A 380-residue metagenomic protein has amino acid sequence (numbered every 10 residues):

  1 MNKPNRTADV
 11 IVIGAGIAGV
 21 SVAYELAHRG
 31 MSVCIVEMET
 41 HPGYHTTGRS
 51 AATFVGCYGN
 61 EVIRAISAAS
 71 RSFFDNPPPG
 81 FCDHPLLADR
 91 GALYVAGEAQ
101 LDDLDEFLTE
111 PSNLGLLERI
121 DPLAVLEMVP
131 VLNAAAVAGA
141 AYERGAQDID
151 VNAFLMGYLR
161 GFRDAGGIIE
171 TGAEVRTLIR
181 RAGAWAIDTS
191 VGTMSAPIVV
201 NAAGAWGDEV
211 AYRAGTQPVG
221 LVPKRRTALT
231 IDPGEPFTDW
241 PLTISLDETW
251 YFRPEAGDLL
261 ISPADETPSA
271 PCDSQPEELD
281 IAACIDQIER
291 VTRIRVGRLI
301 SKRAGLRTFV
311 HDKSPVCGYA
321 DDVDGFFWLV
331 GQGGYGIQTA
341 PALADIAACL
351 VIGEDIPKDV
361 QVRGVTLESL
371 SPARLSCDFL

Functional and structural regions predicted by a protein language model:
A8-C34: N-terminal Rossmann-like FAD-binding beta1-loop-alpha1 element of flavoenzymes
A27-T47: Glycine-rich FAD pyrophosphate-binding loop
G43, T193-D239: Central helical "cap/lid" subdomain
A51-M128, T249-W250, Q287: Dinucleotide-binding Rossmann-like beta1-alpha1 core, especially the glycine-rich loop that anchors the ADP
D83-Y94, E118-P122, L126-A165, A264-P271 (+2 more regions): Helix-loop-beta segment of a Rossmann-like dinucleotide-binding subdomain
R144-M194: Helical element adjacent to the flavin cofactor pocket in flavoenzyme catalytic cores
Q217-G220, P233-G325, V330: Active-site lid/adjacent beta-loop-alpha segment flanking the redox-cofactor pocket in flavoenzymes
R290-L380: C-terminal catalytic lobe of FAD-dependent flavoproteins
